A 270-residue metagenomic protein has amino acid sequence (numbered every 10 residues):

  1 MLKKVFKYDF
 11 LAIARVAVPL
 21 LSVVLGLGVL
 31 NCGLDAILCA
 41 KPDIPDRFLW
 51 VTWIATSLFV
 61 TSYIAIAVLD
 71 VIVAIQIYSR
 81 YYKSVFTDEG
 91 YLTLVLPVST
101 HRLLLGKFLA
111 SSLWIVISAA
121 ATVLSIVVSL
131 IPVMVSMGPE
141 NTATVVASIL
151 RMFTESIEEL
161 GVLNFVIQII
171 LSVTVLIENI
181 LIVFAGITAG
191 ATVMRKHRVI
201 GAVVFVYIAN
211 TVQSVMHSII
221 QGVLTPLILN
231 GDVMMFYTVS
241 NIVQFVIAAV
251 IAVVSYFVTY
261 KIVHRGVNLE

Functional and structural regions predicted by a protein language model:
M1-G90, T100-E270: Hydrophobic alpha-helical transmembrane segments of membrane proteins
